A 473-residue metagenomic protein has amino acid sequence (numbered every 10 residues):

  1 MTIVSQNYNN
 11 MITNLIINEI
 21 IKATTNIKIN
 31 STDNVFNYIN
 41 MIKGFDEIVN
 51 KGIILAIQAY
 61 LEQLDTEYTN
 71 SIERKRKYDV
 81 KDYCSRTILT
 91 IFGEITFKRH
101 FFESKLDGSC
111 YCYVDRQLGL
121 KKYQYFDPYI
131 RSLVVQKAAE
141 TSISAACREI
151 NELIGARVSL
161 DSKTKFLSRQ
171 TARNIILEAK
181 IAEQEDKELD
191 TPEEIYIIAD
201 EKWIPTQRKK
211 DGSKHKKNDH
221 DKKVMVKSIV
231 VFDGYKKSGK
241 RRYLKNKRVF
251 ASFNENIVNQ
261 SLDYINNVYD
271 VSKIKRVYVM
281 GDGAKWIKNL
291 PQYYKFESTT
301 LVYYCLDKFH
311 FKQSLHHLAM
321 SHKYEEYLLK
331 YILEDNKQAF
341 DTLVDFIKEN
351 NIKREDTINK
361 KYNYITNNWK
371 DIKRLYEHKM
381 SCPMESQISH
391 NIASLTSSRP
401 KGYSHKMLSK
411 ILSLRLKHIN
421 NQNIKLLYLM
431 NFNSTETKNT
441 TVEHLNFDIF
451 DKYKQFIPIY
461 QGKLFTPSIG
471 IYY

Functional and structural regions predicted by a protein language model:
M1-Q58, E103-Y473: Catalytic center-proximal scaffold of phosphoryl-transfer enzymes
N50-K77: N-terminal accessory alpha/beta regions
T69-E73, Y78-D79, S85-I88, Y123-Q124 (+2 more regions): Short secondary-structure boundary micro-motifs
Y78, Y83-R86, T90-L120: Cys/His-rich short segments
